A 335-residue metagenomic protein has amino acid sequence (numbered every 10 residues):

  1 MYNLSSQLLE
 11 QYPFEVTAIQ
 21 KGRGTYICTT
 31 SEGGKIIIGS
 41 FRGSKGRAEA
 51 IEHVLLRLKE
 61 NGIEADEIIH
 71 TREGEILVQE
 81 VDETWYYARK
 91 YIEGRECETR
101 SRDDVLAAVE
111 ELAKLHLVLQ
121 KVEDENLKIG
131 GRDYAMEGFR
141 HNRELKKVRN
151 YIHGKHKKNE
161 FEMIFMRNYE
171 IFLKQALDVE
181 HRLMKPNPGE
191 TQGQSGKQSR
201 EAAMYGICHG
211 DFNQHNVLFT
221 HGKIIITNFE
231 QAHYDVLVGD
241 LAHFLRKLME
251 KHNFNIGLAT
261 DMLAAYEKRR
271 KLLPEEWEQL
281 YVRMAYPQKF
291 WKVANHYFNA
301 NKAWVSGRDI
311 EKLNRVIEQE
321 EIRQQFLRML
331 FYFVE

Functional and structural regions predicted by a protein language model:
Y2, S6-S31: ATP-binding glycine-rich phosphate-binding loop
I27-T30, I68, E180-L237: Active-site acidic catalytic loop and adjacent metal/ATP-binding pocket of ATP-dependent phosphoryl transfer enzymes
G34-L127: ATP-binding pocket architecture of kinase catalytic cores
G39-G46, C97, N126-I207, K312: ATP-dependent phospho-/nucleotidyl transfer catalytic cores
Y86-T99, K147-K155, Y286-V305: A glycine-centered beta->alpha junction motif in the catalytic cores of kinase/phosphotransferase enzymes
V238-K271, M284-K302: Active-site activation/catalytic loop segments of kinase-like enzymes and analogous catalytic loops in related
W291-E335: ATP/Mg2+ or Mg2+-diphosphate-binding catalytic cores that bind nucleotide phosphates or diphosphates via glycine-rich
